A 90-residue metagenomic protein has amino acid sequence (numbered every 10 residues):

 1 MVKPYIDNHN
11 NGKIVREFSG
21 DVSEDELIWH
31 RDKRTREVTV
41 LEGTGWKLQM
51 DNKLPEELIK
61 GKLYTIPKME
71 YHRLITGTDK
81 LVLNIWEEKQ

Functional and structural regions predicted by a protein language model:
K3-N10, I14-F18, V82-Q90: Double-stranded beta-helix
K13-K33, T65-K68: Conserved short histidine dyad/triad with adjacent acidic residue
R31-K47: Short, conserved beta-strand element in jelly-roll/cupin
T39-L41, E57, I75: Well-ordered beta-strand positions
Q49-N52, G77: Short strand-coil-strand connectors
D51-M69: Short acidic-glycine-tyrosine-enriched beta hairpin
P67-Q90: Ligand-binding loop in jelly-roll beta-barrel domains
